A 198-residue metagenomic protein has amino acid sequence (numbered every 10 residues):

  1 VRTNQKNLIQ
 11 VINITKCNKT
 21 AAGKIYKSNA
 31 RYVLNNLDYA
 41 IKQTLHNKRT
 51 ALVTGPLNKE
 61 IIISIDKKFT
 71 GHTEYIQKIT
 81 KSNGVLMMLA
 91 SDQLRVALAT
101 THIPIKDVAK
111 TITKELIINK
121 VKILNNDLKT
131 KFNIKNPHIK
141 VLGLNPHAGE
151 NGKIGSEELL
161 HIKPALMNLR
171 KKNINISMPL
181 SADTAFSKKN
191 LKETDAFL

Functional and structural regions predicted by a protein language model:
V1-F197: Anion-binding alpha/beta catalytic cores of soluble intermediary-metabolism enzymes, centered on
